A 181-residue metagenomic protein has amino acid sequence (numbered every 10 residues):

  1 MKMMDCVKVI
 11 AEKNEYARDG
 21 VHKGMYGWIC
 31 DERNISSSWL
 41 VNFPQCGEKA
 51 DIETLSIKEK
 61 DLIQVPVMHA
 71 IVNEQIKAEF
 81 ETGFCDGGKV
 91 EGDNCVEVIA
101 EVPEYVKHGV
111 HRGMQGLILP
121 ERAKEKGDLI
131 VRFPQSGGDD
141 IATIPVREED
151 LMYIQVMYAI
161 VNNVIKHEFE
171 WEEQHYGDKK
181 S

Functional and structural regions predicted by a protein language model:
K2-E74, G83-F84, G92-N163, H167-E172 (+1 more regions): Basic/aromatic-rich interaction segments and small domains that mediate binding to polyanionic partners
